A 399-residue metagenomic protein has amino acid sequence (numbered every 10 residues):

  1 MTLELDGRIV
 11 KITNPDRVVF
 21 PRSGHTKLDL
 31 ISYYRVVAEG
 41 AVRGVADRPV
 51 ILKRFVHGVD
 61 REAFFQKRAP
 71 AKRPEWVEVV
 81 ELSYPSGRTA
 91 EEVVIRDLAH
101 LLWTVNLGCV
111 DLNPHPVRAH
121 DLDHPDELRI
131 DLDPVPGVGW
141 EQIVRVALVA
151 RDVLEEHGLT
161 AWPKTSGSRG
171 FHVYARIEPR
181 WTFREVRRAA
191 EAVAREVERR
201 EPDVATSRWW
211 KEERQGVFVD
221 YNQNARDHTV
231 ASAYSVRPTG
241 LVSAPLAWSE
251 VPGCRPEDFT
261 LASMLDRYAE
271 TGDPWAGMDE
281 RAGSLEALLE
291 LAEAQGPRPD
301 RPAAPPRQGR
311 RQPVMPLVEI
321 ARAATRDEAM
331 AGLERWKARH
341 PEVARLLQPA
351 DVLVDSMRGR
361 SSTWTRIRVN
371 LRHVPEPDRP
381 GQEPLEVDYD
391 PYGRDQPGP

Functional and structural regions predicted by a protein language model:
M1-K27, I31, V42, A46 (+5 more regions): C-terminal accessory nucleic-acid interaction domains of nucleic acid-metabolism proteins
L52-F55, A161-G167, S207-K211: Short beta-strand
R61-H115, L122: A contiguous, low-structure linker/loop signature
V94-S166, I177-E185, A303-R307: Signature for HUH/AEP ssDNA processing cores
G158-P163, V204-T206, Q348-V354: A short linear hydrophobic-aromatic micro-motif
H172-E178, V217-Y221, T363-V369: A short beta-strand motif that forms the metal-chelation/ATP-contact edge of phosphoryl-transfer active sites
G296-P399: Acidic/polar low-complexity segments and flexible, solvent-exposed patches
